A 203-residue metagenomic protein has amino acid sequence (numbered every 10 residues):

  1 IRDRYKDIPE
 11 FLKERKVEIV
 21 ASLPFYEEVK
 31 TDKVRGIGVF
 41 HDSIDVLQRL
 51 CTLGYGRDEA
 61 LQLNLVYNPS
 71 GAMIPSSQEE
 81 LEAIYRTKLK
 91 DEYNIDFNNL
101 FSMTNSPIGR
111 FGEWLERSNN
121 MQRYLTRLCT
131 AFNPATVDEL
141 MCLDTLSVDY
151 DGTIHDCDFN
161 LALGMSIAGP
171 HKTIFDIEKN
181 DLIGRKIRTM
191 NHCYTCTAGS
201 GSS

Functional and structural regions predicted by a protein language model:
I1-N68: Radical SAM/AdoMet-radical enzyme domain recognition
Y5, F40, Q78-A83, T189: A structural signal for well-ordered alpha-helical scaffolds and beta->alpha junctions
F25, P69-G71, S106, L163 (+1 more regions): Short loop/turn segments at secondary-structure transitions that flank enzyme active sites
L50-L53, E92, G199: Change "in soluble alpha/beta enzymes" to "in soluble alpha/beta proteins
G54, A135-V137, R185: Residues embedded in well-ordered secondary-structure elements
D58-C157: A C-terminal junction/extension of Radical SAM enzymes
T153-S203: Flexible mid-to-C-terminal extensions adjoining Fe-S/redox cofactors in radical SAM and related proteins
